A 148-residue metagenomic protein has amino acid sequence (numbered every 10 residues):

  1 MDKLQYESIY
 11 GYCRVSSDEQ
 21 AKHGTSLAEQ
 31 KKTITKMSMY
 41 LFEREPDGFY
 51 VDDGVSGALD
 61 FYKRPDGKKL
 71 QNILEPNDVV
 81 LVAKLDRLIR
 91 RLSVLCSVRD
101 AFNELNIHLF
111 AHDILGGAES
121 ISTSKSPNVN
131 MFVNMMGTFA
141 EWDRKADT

Functional and structural regions predicted by a protein language model:
M1-T148: Short, structured surface patches at the beginning of a domain
